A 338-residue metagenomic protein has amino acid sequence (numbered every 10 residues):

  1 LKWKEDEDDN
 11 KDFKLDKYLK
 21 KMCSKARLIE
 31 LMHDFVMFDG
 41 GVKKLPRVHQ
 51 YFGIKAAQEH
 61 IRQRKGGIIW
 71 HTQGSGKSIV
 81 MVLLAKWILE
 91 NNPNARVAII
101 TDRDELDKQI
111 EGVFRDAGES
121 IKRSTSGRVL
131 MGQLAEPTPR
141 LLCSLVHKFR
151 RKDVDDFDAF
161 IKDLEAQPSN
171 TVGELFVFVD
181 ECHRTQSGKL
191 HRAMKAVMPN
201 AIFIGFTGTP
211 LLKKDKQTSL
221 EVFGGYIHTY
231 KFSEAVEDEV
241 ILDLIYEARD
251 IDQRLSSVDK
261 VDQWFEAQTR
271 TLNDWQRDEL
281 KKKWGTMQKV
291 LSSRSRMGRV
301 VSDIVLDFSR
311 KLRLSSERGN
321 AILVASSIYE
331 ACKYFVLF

Functional and structural regions predicted by a protein language model:
L1-R96, E105-I121, P137-R140, H147 (+3 more regions): ATP-dependent helicase/translocase motor core
K11, K216-R318, F335-V336: Interdomain helical connector at the RecA1-RecA2 junction of SF1/SF2 helicase-like NTPases
I69, A95-R103, R318-S327: Conserved RecA-like ASCE P-loop NTPase motor core of nucleic-acid helicases/translocases
Q73, H183-T185, V197-K214, E239: Conserved helicase ATPase motor motifs in RecA-like P-loop NTPase domains
D104-L106, H147-R151, H183-R184, G208-K213 (+2 more regions): Conserved nucleotide-binding/hydrolysis micro-motifs of P-loop NTPases
R128-L142: Conserved motor-coupling elements within RecA-like helicase/translocase cores
L141-V179, R184-A193: Conserved RecA-like ASCE ATPase "motif II neighborhood" in helicase/translocase motors
I328-F338: Conserved helicase motor "Helicase C" RecA-like lobe of SF1/SF2 P-loop NTPases
